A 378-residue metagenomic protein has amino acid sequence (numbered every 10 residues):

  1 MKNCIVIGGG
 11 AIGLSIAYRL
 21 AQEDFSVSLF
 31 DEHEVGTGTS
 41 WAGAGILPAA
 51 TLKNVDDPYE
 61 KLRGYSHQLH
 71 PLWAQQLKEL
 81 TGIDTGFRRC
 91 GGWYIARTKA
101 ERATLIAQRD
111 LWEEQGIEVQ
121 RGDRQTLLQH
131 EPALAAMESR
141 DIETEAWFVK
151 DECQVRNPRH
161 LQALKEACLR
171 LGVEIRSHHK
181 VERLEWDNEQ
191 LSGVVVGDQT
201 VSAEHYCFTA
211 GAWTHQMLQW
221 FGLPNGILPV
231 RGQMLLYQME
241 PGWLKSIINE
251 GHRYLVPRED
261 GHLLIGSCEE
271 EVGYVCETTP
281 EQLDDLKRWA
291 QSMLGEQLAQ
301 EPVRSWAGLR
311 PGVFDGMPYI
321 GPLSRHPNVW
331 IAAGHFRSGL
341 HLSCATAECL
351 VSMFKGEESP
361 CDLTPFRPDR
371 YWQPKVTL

Functional and structural regions predicted by a protein language model:
K2-L29: N-terminal Rossmann-like FAD-binding beta1-loop-alpha1 element of flavoenzymes
I12, V35, W213: Conserved Rossmann-like nucleotide-cofactor binding loop
Y18-E23, E32, G45-L47, T51 (+3 more regions): Active-site substrate-recognition segment that forms the wall of the catalytic cavity or substrate channel
G45-H130, W289-Q291: Dinucleotide-binding Rossmann-like beta1-alpha1 core, especially the glycine-rich loop that anchors the ADP
K61, I95-T104, W147-E166, E277-Q282 (+1 more regions): Short beta-strand to alpha-helix junction loop
A146-H205, H215: Helical element adjacent to the flavin cofactor pocket in flavoenzyme catalytic cores
E296-L378: C-terminal catalytic lobe of FAD-dependent flavoproteins
